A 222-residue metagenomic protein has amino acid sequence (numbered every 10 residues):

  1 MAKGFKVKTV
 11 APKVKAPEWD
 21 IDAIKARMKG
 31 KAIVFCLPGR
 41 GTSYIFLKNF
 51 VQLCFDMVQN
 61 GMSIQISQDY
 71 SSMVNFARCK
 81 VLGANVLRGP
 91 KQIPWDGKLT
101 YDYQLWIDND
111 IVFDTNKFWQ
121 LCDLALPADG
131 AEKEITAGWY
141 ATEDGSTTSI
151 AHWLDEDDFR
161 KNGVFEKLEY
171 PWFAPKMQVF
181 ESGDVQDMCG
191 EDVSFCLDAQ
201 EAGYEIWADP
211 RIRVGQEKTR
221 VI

Functional and structural regions predicted by a protein language model:
A2-G30, E166, W172-I222: C-terminal catalytic/acceptor-binding lobe
A2-S72: N-proximal low-complexity "stem/linker" segments adjacent to membrane-targeting elements
N49-Q52, K80, Q120, S194: Alpha-helical elements of Rossmann-like donor-binding domains used by nucleotide-donor carbohydrate transfer enzymes
S63, D110, E205: Residue-level detector of anion-binding/catalytic polar loops
V74-G97, L197: Short, conserved alpha-helix that lines the donor NDP-sugar binding/gating region of sugar-transfer enzymes
Q92-V112: Short beta-strand-to-loop acidic/aromatic patch adjacent to the donor-nucleotide binding site
Y103, K133-I135, I206: Short, Asp-centered acidic motifs that coordinate Mg2+ and/or phosphate in catalytic or ligand-binding sites
D114-S182: Conserved catalytic core of nucleotide-sugar-dependent glycosyltransferases
